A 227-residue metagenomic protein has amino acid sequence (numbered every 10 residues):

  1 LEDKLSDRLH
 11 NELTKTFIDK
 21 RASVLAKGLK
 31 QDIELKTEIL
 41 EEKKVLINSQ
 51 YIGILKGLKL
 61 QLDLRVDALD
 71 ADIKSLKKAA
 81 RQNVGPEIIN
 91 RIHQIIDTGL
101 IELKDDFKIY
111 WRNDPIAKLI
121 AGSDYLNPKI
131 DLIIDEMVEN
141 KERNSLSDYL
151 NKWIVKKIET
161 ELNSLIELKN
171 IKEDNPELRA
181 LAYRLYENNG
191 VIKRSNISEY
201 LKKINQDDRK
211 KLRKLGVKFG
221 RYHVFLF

Functional and structural regions predicted by a protein language model:
L1-F227: Extended, charged helical/alpha-beta scaffold domains that provide interaction surfaces
